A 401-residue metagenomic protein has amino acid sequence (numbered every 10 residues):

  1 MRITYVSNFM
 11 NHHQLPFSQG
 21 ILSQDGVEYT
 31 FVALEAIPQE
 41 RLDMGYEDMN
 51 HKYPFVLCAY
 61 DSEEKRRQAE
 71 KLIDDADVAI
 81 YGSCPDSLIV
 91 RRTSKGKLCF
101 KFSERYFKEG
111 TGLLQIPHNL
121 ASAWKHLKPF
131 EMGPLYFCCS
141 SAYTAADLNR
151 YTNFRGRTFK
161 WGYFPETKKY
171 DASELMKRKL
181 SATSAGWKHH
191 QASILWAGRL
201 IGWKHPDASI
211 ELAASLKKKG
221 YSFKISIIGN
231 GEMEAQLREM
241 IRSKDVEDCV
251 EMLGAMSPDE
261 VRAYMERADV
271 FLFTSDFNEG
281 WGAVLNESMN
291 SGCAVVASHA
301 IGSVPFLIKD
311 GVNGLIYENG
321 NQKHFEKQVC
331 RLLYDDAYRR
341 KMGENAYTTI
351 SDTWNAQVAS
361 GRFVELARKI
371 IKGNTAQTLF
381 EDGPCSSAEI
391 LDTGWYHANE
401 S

Functional and structural regions predicted by a protein language model:
T4, M176-K177, A182-K204, I210-A213: Conserved donor-binding/catalytic core segment of Leloir-type glycosyltransferases
K108-F130, S173-K179: Nucleotide-sugar donor phosphate/pyrophosphate-binding loop at the beta->alpha transition of glycosyltransferases
K128, M132-H189: Donor nucleotide-sugar binding/catalytic pocket of nucleotide-sugar-dependent glycosyltransferases
R238-M256: Nucleotide-activated donor-binding/catalytic signature segment of Leloir-type glycosyltransferases, i.e., the conserved
A255-M256, A263-A268: Short alpha-helical donor nucleotide-sugar binding micro-motif in glycosyltransferases
E266-G280, C293: Acidic donor-binding loop of glycosyltransferase active sites
A294-S298: Short hydrophobic beta-strand element within catalytic cores of glycosyltransferases and related nucleotide-activated
H299-G311, L315-I316: Short acidic/histidine- and often glycine-rich active-site loop of Leloir-type glycosyltransferases that engages
